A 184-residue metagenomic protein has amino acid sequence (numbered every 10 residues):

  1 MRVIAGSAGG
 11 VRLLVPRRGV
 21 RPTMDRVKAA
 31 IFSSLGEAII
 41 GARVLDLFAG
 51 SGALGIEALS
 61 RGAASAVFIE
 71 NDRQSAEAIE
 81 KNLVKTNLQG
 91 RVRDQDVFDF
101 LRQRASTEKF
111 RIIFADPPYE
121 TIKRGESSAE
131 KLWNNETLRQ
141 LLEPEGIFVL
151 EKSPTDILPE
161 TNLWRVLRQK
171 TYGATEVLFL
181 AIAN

Functional and structural regions predicted by a protein language model:
M1-N184: Class I S-adenosyl-L-methionine-dependent methyltransferase catalytic core
